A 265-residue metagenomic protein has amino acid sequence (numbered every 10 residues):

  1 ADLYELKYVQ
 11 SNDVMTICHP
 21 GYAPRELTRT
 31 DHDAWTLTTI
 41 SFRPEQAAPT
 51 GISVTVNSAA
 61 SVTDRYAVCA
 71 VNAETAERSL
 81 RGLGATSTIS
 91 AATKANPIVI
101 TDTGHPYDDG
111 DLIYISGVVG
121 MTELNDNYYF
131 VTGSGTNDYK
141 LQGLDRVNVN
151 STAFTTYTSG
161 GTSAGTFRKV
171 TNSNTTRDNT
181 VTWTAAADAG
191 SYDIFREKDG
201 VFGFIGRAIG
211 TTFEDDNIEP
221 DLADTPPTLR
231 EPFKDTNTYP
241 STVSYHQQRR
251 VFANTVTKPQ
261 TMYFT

Functional and structural regions predicted by a protein language model:
D2-K7, C18-P20, L83-Y239: Small/polar beta-strand repeat architecture
V14-T16, P24, R249-F252: Conserved beta-propeller blade signature
P20, A73, T255: Short loop/turn segments immediately following the C-termini of beta-strands
R29-W35, V71-A73: Short loop/turn segments immediately following beta-strands, especially the blade-tip and inter-blade linker loops
T36-S41, I205-R207: Beta-propeller fold detector
S41-T63, C69-A85, R168-D188: Pro/Thr/Ser/Gly-rich low-complexity, intrinsically disordered linker/stalk tracts
P44-V56, A223-S244: Flexible inter-domain linker/hinge segments
P240-T265: Carboxylate/His-rich catalytic cores and anion/metal-binding grooves
